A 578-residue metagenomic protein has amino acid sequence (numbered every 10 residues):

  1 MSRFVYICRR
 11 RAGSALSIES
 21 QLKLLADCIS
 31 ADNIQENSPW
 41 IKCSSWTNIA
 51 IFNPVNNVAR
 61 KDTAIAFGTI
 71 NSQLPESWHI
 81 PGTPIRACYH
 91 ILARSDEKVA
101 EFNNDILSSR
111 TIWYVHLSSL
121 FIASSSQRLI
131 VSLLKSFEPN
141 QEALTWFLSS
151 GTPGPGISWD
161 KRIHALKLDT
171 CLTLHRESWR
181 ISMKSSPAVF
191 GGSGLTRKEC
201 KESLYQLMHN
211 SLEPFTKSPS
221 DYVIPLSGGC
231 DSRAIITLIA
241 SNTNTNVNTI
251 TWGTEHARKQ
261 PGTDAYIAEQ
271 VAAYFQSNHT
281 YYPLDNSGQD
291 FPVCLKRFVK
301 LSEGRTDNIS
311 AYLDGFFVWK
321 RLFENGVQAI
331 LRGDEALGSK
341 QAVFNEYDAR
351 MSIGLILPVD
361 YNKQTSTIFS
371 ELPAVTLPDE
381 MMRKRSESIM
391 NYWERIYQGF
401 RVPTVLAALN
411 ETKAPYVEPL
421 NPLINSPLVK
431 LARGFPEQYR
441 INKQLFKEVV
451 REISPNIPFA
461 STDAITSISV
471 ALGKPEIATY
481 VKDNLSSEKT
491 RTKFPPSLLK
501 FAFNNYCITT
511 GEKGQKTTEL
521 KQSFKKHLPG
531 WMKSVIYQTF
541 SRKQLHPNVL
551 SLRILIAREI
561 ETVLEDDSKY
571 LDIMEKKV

Functional and structural regions predicted by a protein language model:
M1-Y282, R297: Cysteine-centered catalytic environments shared across enzyme families
F4-Y6, R11-S14, K98-E101, R176 (+5 more regions): ATP-dependent adenylate-handling active sites, centered on carboxylate activation for C-N bond formation
R10-C43, T47-N53, E437, P495 (+4 more regions): Compositionally biased, intrinsically disordered low-complexity regions enriched in charged/polar residues
S20-D27, V131-S132, K198-E202, Q206 (+14 more regions): Polar/charged alpha-helical tracts
N71-W78, G354-Y361, K493-F501, Q515-Q522 (+4 more regions): An N-terminal alpha-helical hairpin/helix-loop-helix interaction module that forms a charged, gly/pro-flexible surface
P81-T83, S150-G151, E303-G304, G326 (+2 more regions): Short loop/turn hinge sites at secondary-structure boundaries
S126, N140, T196, S388 (+2 more regions): Helix N-terminus capping/helix-initiation residues
N456-L545: PAPS-dependent sulfotransferase catalytic core
